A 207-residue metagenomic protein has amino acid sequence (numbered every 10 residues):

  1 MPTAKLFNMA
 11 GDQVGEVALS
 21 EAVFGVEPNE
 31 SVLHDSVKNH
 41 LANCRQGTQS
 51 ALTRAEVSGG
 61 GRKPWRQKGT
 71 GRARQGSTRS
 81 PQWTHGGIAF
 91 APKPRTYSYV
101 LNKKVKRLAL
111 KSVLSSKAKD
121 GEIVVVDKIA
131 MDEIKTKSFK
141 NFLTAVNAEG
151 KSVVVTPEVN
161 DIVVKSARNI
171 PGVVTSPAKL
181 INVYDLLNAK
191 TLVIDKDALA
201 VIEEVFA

Functional and structural regions predicted by a protein language model:
M1-Q46, A91-A207: Extended polybasic, low-complexity segments that bind anionic RNA or targeting/receptor surfaces
V32-K68: A short, flexible low-complexity segment enriched in Lys/Arg and Gly/Pro that occurs in N-terminal basic tails
R54-A91: Glycine/serine-rich anion-binding loops at beta->alpha junctions that coordinate negatively charged ligand groups
